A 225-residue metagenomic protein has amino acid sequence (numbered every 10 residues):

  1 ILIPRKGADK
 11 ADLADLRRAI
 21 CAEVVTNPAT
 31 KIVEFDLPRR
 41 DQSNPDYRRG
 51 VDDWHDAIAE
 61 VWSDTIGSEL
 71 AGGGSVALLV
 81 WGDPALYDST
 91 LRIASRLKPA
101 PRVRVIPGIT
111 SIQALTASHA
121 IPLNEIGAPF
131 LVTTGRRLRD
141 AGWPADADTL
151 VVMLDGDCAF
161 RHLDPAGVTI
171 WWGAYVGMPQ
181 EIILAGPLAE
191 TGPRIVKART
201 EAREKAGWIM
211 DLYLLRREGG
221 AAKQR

Functional and structural regions predicted by a protein language model:
I1-P101, A185, E190-G192, I209-Q224: Class I S-adenosyl-L-methionine
P4, V33-E34, L78-V80, V105-G108 (+3 more regions): General beta-strand structural signal in soluble alpha/beta enzymes
R5-K6, G142-R225: A contiguous loop/helix-start segment that scaffolds small-molecule binding in enzyme catalytic cores
K6-A11, L37, I109-S111, A128-L131 (+3 more regions): Short, acidic/turn-prone active-site loops that include or flank metal/cofactor- and phosphate-binding residues
D15-R17, A117-H119, R136-R137, I183-A185: Short secondary-structure transition/capping segments
G50-V61, P122-G135, E190-A206: A polyampholytic, Gly/Pro-enriched intrinsically disordered region
G82-D146, E204-G207, R217, A221: Class I SAM-dependent methyltransferase SAM-binding "motif I" and its flanking Rossmann-like core
